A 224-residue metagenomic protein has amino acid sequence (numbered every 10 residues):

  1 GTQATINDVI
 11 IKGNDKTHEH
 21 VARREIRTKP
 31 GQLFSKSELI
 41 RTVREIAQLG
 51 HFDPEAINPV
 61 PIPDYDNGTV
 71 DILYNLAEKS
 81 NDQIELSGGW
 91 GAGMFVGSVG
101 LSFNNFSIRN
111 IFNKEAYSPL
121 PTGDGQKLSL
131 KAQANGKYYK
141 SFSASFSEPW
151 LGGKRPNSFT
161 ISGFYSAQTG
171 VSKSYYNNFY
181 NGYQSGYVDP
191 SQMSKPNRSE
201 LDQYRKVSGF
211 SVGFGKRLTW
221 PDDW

Functional and structural regions predicted by a protein language model:
G1-T2, D15: Extended, domain-scale alpha-helical bundle/helix-rich regions
Q3-A4, N81: Coil-to-beta-strand transition motifs
I6-I11, L86-G88: Disulfide-bonded cysteine-rich modules in secreted/extracellular proteins, activating on the conserved Cys frameworks
D8-K12, K16, K36: Membrane-protein extramembrane domains
I10, R23, I40-V43: Generic structural signal for individual residues within well-ordered alpha-helical segments across diverse proteins
K16-P30: N-terminal periplasmic "start-of-domain" segments of outer-membrane beta-barrel proteins
Q32-W224: Gram-negative/organellar outer-membrane beta-barrel architecture
